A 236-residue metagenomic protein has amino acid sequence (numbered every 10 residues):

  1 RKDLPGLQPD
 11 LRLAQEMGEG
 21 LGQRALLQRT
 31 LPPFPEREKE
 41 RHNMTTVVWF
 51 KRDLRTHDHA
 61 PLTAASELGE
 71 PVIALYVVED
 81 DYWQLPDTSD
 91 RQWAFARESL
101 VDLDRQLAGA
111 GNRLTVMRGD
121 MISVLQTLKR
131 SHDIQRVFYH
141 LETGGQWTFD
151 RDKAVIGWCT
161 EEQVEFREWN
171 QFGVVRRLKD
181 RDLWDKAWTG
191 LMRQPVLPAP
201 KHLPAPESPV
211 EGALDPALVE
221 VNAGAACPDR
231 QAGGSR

Functional and structural regions predicted by a protein language model:
L4-P5, D10, M17, L21: Hydrophobic, low-acid, alpha-helix-prone terminal segments
P33-N43: Short, Lys/Arg-enriched N-terminal segments with co-localized hydrophobic residues within the first ~10-30 amino acids
E40, E162-V164, L183-R236: Glycine/tryptophan-enriched, flexible segments
N43-N112: N-terminal beta-strand-loop-alpha-helix module at the start of alpha/beta ligand-binding or catalytic domains
T115-S131, E161: Structural beta-alpha unit
Q135-T148: Acidic beta-strand-to-loop metal/phosphate-binding motif
T148-R167: Short acidic, glycine/proline-enriched helix-loop-strand junctions
